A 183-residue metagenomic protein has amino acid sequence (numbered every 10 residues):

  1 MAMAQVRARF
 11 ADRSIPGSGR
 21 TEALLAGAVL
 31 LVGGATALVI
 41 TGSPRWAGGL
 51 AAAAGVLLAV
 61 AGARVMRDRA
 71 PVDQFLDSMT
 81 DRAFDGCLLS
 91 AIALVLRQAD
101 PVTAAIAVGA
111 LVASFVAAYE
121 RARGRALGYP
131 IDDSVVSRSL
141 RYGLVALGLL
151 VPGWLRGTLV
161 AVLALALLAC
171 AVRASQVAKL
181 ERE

Functional and structural regions predicted by a protein language model:
M1-P16, S78, R82-E183: A feature for the membrane-embedded catalytic helix bundles of lipid/isoprenoid biosynthetic enzymes
R9-F10, G19-A26: Short N-terminal amphipathic alpha-helix/helix-capping patch enriched in small hydrophobics with frequent Ser/Thr
S14-G19, D73: Membrane interfacial helix-start motif at the N-side
A23-V72, T103-V112, L155-L165: Membrane-embedded alpha-helical segments that form the functional core of polytopic membrane enzymes, especially those
G48-G49, A63-R67, D73, D77 (+3 more regions): Glycine-centered flexibility sites
V72-D73, Y119: Generic structural microfeature
